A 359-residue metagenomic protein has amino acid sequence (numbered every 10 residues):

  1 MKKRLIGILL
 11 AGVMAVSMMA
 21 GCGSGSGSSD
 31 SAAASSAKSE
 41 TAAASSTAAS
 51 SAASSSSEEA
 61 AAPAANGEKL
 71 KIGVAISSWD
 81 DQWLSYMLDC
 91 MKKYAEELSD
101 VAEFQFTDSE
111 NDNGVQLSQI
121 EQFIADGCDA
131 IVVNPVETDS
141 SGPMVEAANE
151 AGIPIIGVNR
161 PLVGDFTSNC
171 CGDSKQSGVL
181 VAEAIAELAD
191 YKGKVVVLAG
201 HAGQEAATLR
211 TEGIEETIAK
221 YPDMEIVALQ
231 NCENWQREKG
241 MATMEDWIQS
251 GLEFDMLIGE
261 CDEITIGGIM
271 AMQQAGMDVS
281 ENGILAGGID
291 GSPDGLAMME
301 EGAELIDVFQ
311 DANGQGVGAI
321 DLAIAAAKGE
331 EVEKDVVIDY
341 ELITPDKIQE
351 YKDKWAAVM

Functional and structural regions predicted by a protein language model:
K2-L5, L10, M14, M18 (+1 more regions): A residue-level marker of the well-folded mature domains of exported/periplasmic proteins
